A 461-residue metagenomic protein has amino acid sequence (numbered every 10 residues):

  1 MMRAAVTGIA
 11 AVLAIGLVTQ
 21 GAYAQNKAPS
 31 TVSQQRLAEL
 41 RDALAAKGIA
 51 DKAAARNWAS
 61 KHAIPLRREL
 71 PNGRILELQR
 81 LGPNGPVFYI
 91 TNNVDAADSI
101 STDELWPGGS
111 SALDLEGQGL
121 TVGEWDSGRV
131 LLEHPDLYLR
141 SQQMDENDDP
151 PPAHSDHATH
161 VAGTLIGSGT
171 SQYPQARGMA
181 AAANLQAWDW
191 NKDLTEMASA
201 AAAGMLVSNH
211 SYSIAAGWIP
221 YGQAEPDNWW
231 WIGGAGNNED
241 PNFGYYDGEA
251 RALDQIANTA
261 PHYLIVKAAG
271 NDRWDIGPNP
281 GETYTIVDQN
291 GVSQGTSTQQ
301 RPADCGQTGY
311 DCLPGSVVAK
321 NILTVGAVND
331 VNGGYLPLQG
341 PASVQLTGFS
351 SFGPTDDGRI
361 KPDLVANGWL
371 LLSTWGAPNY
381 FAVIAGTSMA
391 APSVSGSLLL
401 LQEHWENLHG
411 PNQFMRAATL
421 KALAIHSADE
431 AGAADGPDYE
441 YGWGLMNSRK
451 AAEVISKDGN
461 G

Functional and structural regions predicted by a protein language model:
G8-L17: Bacterial N-terminal signal peptides
V18-A24: Sec/Tat signal peptide C-region and signal peptidase I cleavage site
Q25-A28, N92-S208, S213-D227, N258-L264 (+8 more regions): Subtilisin-like serine protease catalytic core
P29, S33-R36, D42-E124, D145-H154 (+4 more regions): N-terminal domain-start motif of subtilase-like serine proteases
A215-G248, T283-R301: A solvent-exposed, charged loop/short amphipathic helix patch at secondary-structure junctions
A250, A268-K320, G326-K361, S373-A385 (+2 more regions): Active-site-adjacent substrate-recognition loops and nearby beta-strands within hydrolase catalytic domains
V365-D435: Hydrolase catalytic cores
G444-G461: Secreted peptidase-domain scaffold signal
